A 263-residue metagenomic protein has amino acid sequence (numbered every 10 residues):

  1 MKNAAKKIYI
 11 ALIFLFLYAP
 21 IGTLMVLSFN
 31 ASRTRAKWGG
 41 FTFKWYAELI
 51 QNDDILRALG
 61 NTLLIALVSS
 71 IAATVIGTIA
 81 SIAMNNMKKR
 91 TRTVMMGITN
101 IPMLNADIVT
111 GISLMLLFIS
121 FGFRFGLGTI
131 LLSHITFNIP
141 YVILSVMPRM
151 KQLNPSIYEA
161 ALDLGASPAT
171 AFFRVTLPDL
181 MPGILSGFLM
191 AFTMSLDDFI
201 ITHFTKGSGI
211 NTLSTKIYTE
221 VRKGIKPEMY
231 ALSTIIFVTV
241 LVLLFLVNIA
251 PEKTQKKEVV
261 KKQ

Functional and structural regions predicted by a protein language model:
M1-D53, G60, L64, P251-Q263: N-terminal, non-cleaved signal-anchor transmembrane helix
M1-Y9, M147-L162, P168-L177, Y230-Q263: C-terminal transmembrane helix and the adjacent membrane-cytosol boundary/short C-terminal tail of inner/organellar
K2-N3, V68-T99, L116, F172 (+1 more regions): Transmembrane-helix boundary motif in ABC transporter permease subunits
Y9, F14-I21, I143-V146, N154-P155 (+1 more regions): Transmembrane alpha-helices
A19-G22, V26, V75-I79, I112 (+7 more regions): Membrane-embedded alpha-helices of multi-pass transport/permease systems
R33, Y46-D54, S195-K253: Interhelical loop and adjacent transmembrane-helix boundary motif in polytopic membrane transport permeases
T34-A36, F43, I108-N138, A169 (+1 more regions): Membrane-interfacial helix termini and adjacent extracytoplasmic/periplasmic loops of multi-pass transporters
R57-N61, L116-V142, P182-I184, F188 (+1 more regions): Loop-to-helix entry region at the N-terminal start of transmembrane alpha-helices in multi-pass membrane transporters
